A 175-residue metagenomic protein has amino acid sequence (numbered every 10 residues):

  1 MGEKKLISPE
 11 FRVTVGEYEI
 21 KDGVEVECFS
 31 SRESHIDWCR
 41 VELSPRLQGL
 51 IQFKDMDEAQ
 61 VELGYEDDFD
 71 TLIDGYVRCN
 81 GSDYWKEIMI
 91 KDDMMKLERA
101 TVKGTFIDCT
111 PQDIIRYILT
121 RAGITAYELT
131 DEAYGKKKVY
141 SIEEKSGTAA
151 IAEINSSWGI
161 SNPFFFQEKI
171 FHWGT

Functional and structural regions predicted by a protein language model:
M1-A100: Assembly/oligomerization scaffold segments
M1-G2, W85-I88, D92-M94, E128-T175: Short beta-strand-centered interaction patches in the first periplasmic/extracellular domains of large envelope
G49-I51, Y117-T120, T148, A152: Short alpha-helical interface patches
N80-Y84, T110-Y127: Glycine-rich, acidic and aromatic/proline-enriched surface loops and short helix-turn segments that act as binding
A100-D108, K138-S141: Second-shell loop/turn segments in exported
C109-T110, K145: A generic structural signal for alpha-helix starts
